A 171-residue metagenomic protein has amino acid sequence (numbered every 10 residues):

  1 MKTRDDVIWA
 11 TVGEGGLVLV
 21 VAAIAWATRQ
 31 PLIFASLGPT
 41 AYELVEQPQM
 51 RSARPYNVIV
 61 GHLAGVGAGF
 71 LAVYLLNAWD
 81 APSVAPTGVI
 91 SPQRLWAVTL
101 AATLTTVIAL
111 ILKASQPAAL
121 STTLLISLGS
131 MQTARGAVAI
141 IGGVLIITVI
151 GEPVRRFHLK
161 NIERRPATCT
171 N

Functional and structural regions predicted by a protein language model:
M1-A81, V89-L95, T99, G129-I141 (+2 more regions): Alpha-helical transmembrane segments and their membrane-interface boundaries that form or gate the permeation pathway
V21, T105, T123: Generic structural marker for isolated residues within well-ordered, non-membrane alpha-helices of soluble domains
Q49-V58, I108-A119: Membrane-helix interface "capping/anchor" motifs
S91-P92, V98-S115: Mid-chain, well-packed structural core segment of small domains
L112-G136: Membrane-helix boundary connector in multi-pass membrane proteins
